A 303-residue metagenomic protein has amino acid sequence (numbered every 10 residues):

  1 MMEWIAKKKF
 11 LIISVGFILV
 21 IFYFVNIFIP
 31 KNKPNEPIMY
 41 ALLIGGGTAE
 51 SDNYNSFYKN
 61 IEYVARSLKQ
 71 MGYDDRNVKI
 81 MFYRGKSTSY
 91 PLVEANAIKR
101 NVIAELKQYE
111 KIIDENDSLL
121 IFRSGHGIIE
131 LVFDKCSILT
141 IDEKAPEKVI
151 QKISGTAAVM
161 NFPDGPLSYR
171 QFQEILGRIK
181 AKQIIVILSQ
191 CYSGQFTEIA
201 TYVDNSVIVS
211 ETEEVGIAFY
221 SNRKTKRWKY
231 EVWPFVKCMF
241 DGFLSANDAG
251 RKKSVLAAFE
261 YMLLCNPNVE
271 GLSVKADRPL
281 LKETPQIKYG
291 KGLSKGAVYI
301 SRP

Functional and structural regions predicted by a protein language model:
M1-K7: Short, Lys/Arg-rich N-terminal segment immediately upstream of the first membrane anchor
F10-G16, V20-L120, D134, N222 (+3 more regions): Boundary/activation segment at the start of structured domains
L42-I44, S118-G125, Q183-L188, A258: Beta-strand elements within well-structured catalytic alpha/beta cores of enzymes that handle phosphate/sulfate esters
G47-S51, D75, R84-T88, G125-L131 (+3 more regions): Solvent-exposed loop/turn segments at secondary-structure junctions within structured extracellular/periplasmic domains
N53-F57, Y90-A95, K135-A158, R223-W228 (+2 more regions): Acidic, glycine-anchored loop motifs typical of Ca2+
S56-S67, Y73, A97, N101-Q108 (+8 more regions): Extracytoplasmic/secreted proteins, especially bacterial periplasmic and envelope-associated proteins
E62, I185-T284: Active-site-proximal C-terminal subdomain of hydrolase catalytic domains
A97, I112-D114, G125-R178: A short, glycine/acidic-enriched catalytic loop
